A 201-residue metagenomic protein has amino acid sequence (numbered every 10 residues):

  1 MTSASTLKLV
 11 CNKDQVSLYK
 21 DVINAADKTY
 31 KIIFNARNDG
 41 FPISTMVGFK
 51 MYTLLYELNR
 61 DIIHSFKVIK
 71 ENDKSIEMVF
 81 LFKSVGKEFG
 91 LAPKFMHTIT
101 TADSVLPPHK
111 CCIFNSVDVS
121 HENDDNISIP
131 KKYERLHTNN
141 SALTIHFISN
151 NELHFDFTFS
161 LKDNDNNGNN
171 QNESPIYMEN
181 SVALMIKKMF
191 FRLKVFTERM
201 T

Functional and structural regions predicted by a protein language model:
T2-T201: Eukaryotic helix-grip
